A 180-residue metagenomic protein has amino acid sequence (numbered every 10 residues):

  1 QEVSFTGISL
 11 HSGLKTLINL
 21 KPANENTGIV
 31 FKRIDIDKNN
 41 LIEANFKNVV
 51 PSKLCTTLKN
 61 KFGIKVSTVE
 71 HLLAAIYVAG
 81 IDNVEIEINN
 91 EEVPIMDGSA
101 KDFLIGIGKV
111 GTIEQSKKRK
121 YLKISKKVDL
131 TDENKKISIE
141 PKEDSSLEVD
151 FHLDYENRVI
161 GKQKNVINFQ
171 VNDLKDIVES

Functional and structural regions predicted by a protein language model:
Q1-S180: Short acidic-hydrophobic catalytic motif
